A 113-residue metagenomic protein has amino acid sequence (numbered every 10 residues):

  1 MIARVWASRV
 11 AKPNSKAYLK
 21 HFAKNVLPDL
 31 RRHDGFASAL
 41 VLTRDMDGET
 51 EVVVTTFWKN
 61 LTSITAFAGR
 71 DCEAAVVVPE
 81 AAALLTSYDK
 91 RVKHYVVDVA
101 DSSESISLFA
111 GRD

Functional and structural regions predicted by a protein language model:
M1-A3, Y18, G35-A39: Short, flexible segments with low predicted structural confidence
I2, L40-T50, V76-D113: Glycine-rich beta-strand-turn "strand-cap" elements at beta-sheet edges
A3-R9, L40-D71, F109: Short, well-ordered beta-strand segments in beta-rich or mixed alpha/beta enzyme and ligand-binding folds
R9-F22: Short, surface-exposed ligand-recognition loops at beta-strand->loop->(often short) alpha-helix junctions that present
N14-K16, L27-P28, L42-D45: Intrinsically disordered, low-complexity segments enriched in polar/charged residues with Gly/Pro, especially when
N14-K16, T62-I64, A100-S102: Residue-level signal for secondary-structure boundary sites
H21-F36, F57-H94: An amphipathic, aromatic/His-enriched active-site/gating alpha helix that lines ligand/cofactor pockets
